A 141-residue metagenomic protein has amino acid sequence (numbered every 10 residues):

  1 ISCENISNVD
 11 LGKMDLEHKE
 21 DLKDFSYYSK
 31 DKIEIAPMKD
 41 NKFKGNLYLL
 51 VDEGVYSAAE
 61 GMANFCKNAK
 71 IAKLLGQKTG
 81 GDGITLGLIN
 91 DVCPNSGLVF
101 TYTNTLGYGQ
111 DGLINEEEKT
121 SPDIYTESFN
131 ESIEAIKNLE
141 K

Functional and structural regions predicted by a protein language model:
I1-K141: C-terminal "post-core" interaction segments
